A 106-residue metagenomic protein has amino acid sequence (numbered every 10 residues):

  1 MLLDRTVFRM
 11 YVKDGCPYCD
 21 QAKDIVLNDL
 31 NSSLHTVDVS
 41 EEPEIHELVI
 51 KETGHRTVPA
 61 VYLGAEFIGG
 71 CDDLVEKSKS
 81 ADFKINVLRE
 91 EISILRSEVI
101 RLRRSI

Functional and structural regions predicted by a protein language model:
M1-H35: Local sequence-structure signature of Cys/Sec-based thiol-disulfide redox active-site neighborhoods
M1-T6, L88-I106: N-terminal leader/targeting and pre-domain segments
L3-T6, D29-S32, E44, R56 (+2 more regions): Eukaryote-biased feature marking scaffold/signaling PDZ-domain proteins and nuclear chromatin regulators
V7-R9, G15, V58, Y62 (+1 more regions): Preference for well-ordered, secondary-structure-rich cores of eukaryotic proteins
D20, D24, E47, E76: Alpha-helical elements of the RecA-like P-loop NTPase motor core of helicases
V37-T57, F83: Thioredoxin-like thiol-disulfide oxidoreductase module
L63-R96: Non-catalytic, surface beta->alpha helical segment in thiol-disulfide oxidoreductase systems
